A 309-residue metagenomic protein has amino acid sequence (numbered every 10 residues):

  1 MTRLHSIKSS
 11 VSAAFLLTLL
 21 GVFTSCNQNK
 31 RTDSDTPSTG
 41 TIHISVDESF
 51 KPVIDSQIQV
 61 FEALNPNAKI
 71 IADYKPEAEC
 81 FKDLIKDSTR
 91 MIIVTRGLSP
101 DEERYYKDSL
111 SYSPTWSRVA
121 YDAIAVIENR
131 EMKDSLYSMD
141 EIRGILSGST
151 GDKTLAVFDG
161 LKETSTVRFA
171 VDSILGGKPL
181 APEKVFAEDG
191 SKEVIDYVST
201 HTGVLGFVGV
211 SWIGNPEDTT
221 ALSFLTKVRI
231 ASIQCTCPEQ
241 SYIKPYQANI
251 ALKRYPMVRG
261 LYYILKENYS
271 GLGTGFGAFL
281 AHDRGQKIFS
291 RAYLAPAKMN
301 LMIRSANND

Functional and structural regions predicted by a protein language model:
M1-K8: N-terminal secretory signal peptides that target proteins for export/translocation
S12-V22: Bacterial N-terminal signal peptides
C26-N65, I85, A120, E128-D309: Exported/periplasmic ABC-transporter solute-binding proteins
N67-F81: Central regulatory/effector-binding core of bacterial HTH transcription factors
D73, W116-R118: Short beta-strand
A78-S109, P216: Pocket-flanking alpha-helical
S111-P114: Periplasmic N-terminal soluble interaction domains immediately after the signal peptide in Gram-negative
A125: Basic (Lys/Arg-enriched) interaction patch that binds polyanionic ligands
